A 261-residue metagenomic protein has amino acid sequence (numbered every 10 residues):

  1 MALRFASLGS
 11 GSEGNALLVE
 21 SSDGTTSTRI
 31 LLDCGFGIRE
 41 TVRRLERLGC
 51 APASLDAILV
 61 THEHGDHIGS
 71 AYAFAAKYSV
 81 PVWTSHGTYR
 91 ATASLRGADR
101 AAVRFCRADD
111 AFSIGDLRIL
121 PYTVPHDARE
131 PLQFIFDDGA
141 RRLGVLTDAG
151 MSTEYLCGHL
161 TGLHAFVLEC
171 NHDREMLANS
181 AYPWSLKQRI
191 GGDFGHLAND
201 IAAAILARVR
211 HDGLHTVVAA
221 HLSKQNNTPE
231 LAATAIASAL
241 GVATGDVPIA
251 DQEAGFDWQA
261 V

Functional and structural regions predicted by a protein language model:
M1-L48, L132-D148, A165: Conserved beta-strand hairpin/beta-sheet module of binuclear metal-dependent hydrolase folds, prominently
A2, A6-L17, V60-A71, A75 (+2 more regions): Structured catalytic core of nucleotide-sugar glycosyltransferases
L8-G9, A57, V103-R107, G245-A254: Beta-strand->loop->alpha-helix junctions that form or flank phosphate-binding loops in nucleotide-handling enzymes
T28, I38-T84: Active-site metal-binding motif and surrounding structural segment of the metallo-beta-lactamase
L32-G35, D56-E63, W83-H86, G144-D148 (+3 more regions): Active-site neighborhood of phospho(di)ester-bond hydrolases with catalytic His/Asp-centered motifs
H64-I68, Y89-A91, A128-R129, M151-E154 (+2 more regions): Active-site environment of divalent metal-dependent phosphoester hydrolases
H86-A140: Metallo-beta-lactamase
E154-D251: Cap/insert and terminal regions of metallo-dependent hydrolase folds
